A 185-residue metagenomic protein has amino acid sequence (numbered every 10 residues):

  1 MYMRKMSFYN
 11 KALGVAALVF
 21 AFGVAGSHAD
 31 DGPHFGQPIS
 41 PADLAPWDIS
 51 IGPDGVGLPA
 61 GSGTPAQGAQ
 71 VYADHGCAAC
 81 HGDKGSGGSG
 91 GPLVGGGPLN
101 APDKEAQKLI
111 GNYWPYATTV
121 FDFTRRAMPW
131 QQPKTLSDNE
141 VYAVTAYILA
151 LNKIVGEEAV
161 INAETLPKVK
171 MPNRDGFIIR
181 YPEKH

Functional and structural regions predicted by a protein language model:
Y2-G14: Bacterial N-terminal signal peptides that target proteins for export
G14-G23: Bacterial N-terminal signal peptides
V24-A29: Sec/Tat signal peptide C-region and signal peptidase I cleavage site
G32-G55, A106, Q131-H185: Flexible coil segments in periplasmic/lumen-exposed cytochrome c-class electron-transfer proteins
D43, T64, G76, Y116 (+2 more regions): Stable alpha-helical elements in mature extracytoplasmic
A45-P53, P59-G87, L93-V94: Sequence/structural segment immediately N-terminal to covalent heme-attachment motifs in c-type and related
S50, V71-A79, D83, G96 (+2 more regions): Structured segments of extracytoplasmic/periplasmic soluble domains in secreted or envelope-associated proteins
A69, G82, S86-P129: Gly/Gly-Pro-rich "capping" loops immediately C-terminal to redox-active cysteine motifs in periplasmic/lumenal
